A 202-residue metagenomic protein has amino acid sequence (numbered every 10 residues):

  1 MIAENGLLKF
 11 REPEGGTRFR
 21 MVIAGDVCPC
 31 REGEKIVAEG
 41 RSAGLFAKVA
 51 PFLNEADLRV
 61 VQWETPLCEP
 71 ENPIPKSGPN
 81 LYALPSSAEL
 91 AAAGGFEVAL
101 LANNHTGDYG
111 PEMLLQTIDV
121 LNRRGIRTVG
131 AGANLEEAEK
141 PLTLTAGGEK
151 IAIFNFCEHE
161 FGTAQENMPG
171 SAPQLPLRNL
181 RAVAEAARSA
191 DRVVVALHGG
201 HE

Functional and structural regions predicted by a protein language model:
M1-E202: Acidic, metal/ion-coordinating pockets
